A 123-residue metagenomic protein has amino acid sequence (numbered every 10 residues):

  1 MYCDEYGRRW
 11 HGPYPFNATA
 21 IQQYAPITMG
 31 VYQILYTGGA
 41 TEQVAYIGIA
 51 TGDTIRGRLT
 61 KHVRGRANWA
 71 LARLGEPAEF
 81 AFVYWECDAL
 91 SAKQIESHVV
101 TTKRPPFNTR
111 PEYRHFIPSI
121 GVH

Functional and structural regions predicted by a protein language model:
M1-A45, I49-H123: Boundary/linker segments flanking structured domains
